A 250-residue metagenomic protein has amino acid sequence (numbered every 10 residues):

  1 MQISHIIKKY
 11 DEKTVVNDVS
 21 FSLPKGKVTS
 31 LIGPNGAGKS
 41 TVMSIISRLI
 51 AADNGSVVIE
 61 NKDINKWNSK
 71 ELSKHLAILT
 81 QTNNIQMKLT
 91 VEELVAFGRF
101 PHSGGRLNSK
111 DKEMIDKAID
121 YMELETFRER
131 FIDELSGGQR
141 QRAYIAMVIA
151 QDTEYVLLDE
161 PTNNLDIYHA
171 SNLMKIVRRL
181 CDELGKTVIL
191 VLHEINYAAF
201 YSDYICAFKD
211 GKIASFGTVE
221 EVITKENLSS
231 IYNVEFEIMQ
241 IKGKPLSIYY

Functional and structural regions predicted by a protein language model:
I32-P34: The feature captures the beta-strand-to-loop junction immediately N-terminal to the Walker
S47: Helix-to-loop junction immediately C-terminal to a conserved catalytic motif
G55-D63, L72: Conserved ABC transporter NBD signature motif
A96, S109-F127, D152: Conserved ABC ATPase "signature" region
F131-L135, Q139: Conserved ABC ATPase signature
V156-E160: Catalytic Walker B motif of ABC-type/P-loop ATPase nucleotide-binding domains
